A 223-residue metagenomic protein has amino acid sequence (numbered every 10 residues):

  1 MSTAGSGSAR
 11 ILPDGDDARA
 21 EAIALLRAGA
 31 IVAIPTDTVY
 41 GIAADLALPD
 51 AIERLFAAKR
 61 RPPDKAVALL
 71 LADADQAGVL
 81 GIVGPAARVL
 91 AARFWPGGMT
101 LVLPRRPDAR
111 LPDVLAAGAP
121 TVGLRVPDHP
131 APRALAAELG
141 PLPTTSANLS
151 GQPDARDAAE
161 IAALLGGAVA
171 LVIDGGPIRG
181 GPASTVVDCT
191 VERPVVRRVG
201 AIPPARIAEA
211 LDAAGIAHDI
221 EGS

Functional and structural regions predicted by a protein language model:
M1-S223: Active-site-adjacent structural elements in enzyme catalytic cores
